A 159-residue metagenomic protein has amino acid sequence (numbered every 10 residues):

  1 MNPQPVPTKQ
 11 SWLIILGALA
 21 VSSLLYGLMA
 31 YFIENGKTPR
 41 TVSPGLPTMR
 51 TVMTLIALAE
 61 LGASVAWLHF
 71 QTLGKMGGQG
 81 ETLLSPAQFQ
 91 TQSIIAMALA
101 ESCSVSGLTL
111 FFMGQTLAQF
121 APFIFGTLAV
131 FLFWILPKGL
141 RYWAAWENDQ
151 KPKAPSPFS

Functional and structural regions predicted by a protein language model:
M1-S22, Q79-L84: Cytosolic-side membrane-entry/anchor segment at the start of a transmembrane helix
W12-L24, V65, Q90-A100: Select subsegments of transmembrane alpha-helices in polytopic membrane proteins, especially boundary-proximal
E34-P44: Membrane-interface helix termini and inter-helical loops of multi-pass transporters
G45-L61: Alpha-helical transmembrane segments
V65-S85: Membrane-helix interface/capping segments
M76-G78, F125-S159: Short terminal or interdomain "cap/linker" segment that borders an active site or interface and mediates
G78-L99, F158: Short membrane-interface loop/juxtamembrane segments of multi-pass integral membrane proteins
S106-P122: Membrane-helix boundary connector in multi-pass membrane proteins
